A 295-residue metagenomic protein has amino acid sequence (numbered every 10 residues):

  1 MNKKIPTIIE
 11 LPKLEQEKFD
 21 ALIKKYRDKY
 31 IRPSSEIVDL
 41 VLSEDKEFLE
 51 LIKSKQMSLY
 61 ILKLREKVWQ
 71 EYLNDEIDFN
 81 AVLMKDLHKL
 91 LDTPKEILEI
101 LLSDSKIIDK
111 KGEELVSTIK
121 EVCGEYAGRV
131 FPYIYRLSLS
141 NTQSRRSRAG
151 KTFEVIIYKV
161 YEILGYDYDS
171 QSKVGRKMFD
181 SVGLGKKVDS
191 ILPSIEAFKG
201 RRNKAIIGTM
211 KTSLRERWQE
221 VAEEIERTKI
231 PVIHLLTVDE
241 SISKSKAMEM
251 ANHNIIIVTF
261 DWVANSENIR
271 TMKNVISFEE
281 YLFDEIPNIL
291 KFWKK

Functional and structural regions predicted by a protein language model:
M1-E121: Nuclease-adjacent, charged terminal/linker segments that flank catalytic cores
F48, V68, Y168, I255-I257: Generic preference for hydrophobic/aromatic residues in regular secondary structure cores
I77-L98, V116, R145-I156, R176-G185 (+1 more regions): Short, charge-rich amphipathic segments
L101-E114, L139-S140, G165-S172, A197-K199 (+1 more regions): Short charge-dense sequence patches
V122-V130: Short glycine/proline-centered loop/turn elements that form peptide/ligand docking sites
V130-K177: Acidic-basic catalytic patches of nuclease active cores, encompassing PD-(D/E)XK and other metal-cofactor nuclease
Q171-K295: Catalytic core segments in nucleotide and nucleic-acid processing enzymes
